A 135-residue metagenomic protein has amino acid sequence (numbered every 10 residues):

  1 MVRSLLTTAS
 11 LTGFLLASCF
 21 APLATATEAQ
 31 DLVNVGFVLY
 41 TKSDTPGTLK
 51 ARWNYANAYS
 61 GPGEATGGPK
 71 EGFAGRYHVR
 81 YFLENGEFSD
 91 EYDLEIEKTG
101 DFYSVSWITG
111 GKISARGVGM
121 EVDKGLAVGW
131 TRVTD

Functional and structural regions predicted by a protein language model:
M1-S10: Bacterial N-terminal signal peptides that target proteins for export
A9-C19: Bacterial N-terminal signal peptides
T25-D135: Central antiparallel beta-sheet cores of small beta-barrel/beta-sandwich binding domains
